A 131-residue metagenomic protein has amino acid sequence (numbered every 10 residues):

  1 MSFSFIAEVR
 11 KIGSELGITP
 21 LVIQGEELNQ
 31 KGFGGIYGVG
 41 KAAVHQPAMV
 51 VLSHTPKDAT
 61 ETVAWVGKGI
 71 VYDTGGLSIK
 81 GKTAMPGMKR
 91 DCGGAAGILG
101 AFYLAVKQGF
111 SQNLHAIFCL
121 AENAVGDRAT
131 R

Functional and structural regions predicted by a protein language model:
F5-R131: A generic structural signal for tightly packed, nonpolar segments enriched in small/aliphatic residues
